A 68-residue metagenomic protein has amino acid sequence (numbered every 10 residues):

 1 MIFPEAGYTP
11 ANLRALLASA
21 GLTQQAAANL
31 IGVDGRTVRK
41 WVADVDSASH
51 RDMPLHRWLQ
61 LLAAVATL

Functional and structural regions predicted by a protein language model:
M1-A20: A short, Lys/Arg-rich alpha-helix, primarily the initiator
P10, R14, G35-R39, H50-M53: Secondary-structure boundary/capping motif
R14-L16, L30-I31, L62: Secretory-pathway ectodomains
L16-A18, W41-D44: Intrinsically disordered and other compositionally biased segments
L17, Q24-Q25, Q60-L61: Short, intrinsically disordered, low-complexity terminal segments
G21-K40: Short alpha-helical DNA-recognition segment
V45-L62: Short, basic-rich loop-to-helix N-cap that marks the start of a DNA-contacting helix
A63-L68: Short C-terminal boundary/hinge segments that cap the last helix of small helical domains
